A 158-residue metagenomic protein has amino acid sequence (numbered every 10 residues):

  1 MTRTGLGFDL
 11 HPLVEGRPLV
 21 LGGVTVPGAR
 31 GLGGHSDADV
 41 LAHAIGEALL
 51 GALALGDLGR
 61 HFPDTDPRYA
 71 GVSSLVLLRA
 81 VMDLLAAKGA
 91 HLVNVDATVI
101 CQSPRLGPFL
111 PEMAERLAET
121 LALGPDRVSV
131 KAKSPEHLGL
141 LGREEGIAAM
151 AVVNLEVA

Functional and structural regions predicted by a protein language model:
M1-P111, R116, T120-L121: RNase III-family endoribonuclease catalytic core
G107-P108, H137-L141: Short active-site-adjacent structural elements
G124-R127: Short acidic capping loops at alpha-helix termini that bridge into adjacent secondary structure
V130-S134: Pyridoxal 5′-phosphate
L141-A158: C-terminal edge-of-domain segments
